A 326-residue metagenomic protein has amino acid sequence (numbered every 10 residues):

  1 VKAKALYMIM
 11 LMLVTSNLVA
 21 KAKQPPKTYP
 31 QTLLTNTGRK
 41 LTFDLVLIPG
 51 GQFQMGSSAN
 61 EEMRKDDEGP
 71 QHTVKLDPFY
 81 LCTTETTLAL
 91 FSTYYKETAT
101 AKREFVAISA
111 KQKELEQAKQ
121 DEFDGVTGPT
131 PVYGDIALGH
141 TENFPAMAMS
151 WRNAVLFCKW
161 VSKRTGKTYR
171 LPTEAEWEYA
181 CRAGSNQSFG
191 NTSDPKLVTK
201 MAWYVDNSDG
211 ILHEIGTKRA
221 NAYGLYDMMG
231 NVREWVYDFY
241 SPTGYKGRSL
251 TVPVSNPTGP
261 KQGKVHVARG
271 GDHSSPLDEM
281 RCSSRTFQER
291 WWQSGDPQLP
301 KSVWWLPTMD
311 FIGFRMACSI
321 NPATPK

Functional and structural regions predicted by a protein language model:
K2-M8: Sec-dependent signal peptide recognition, specifically the positively charged N-region followed immediately by
L11-V19: Hydrophobic h-region of N-terminal signal peptides that target proteins for export in Gram-negative bacteria
K23-G38: N-terminal pre-domain segments of enzymes
K40-M55: Mature N-terminal segment immediately following signal peptide/propeptide cleavage in secreted/periplasmic
S57-E62, K75-D194, Y237-Y245, C318-K326: Active-site microenvironments of metalloenzymes and redox enzymes
E61-V74, S185-N186, D209-I211, V232-K326: Surface-exposed recognition segments
N186-L212: Chymotrypsin/trypsin-fold serine protease catalytic domain
A202-M229, G259-Q262: Short, well-ordered junction/capping motifs at the entry into regular secondary structure
